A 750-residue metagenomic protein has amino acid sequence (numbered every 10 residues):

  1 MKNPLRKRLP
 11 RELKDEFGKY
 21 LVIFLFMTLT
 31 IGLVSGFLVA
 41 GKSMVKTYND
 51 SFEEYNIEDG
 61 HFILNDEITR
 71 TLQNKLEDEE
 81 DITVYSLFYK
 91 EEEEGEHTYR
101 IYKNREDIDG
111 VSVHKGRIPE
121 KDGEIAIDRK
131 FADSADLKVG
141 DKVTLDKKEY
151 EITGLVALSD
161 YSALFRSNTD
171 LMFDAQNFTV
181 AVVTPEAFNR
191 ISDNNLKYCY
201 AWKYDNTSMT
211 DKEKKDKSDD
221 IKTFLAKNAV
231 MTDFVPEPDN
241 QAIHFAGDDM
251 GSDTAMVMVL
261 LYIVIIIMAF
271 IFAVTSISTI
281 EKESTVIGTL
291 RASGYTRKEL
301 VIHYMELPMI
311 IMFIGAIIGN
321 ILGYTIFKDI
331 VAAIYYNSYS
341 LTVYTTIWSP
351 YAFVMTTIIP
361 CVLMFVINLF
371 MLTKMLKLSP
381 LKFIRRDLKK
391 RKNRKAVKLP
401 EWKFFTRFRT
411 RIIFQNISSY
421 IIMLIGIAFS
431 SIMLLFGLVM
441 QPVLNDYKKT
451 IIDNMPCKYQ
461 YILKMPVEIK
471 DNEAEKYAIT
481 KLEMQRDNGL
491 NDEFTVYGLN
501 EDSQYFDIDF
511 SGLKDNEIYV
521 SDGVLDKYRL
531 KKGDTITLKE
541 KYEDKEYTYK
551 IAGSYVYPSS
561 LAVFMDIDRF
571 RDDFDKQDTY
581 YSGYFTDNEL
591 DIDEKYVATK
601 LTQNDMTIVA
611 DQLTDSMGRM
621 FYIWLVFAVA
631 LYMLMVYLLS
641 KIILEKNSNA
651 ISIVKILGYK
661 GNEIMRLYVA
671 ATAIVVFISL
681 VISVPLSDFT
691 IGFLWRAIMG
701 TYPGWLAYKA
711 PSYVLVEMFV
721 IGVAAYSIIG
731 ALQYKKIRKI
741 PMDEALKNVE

Functional and structural regions predicted by a protein language model:
K2-M268, S278, A332, N337 (+6 more regions): Membrane transport/envelope proteins' first extracytoplasmic loop
D15-M44, D248-G288, E306-G323, V354-L363 (+5 more regions): Hydrophobic alpha-helical transmembrane segments of multi-pass inner-membrane transport and secretion
K138, T296-R297, S379, K531 (+2 more regions): Short coil/turn motifs that cap or connect alpha-helices
T275, L322-G323, A352-K390, L639 (+1 more regions): C-terminal membrane-exit region of the final transmembrane helix in multipass inner-membrane proteins
I317-V354, I678-E744: Short helix-loop junctions at transmembrane helix boundaries
L372-L424: Alpha-helical transmembrane segments of integral membrane proteins
F404-K527, K531-D534, L538-E543, S616: Juxtamembrane segments of multi-pass membrane proteins
